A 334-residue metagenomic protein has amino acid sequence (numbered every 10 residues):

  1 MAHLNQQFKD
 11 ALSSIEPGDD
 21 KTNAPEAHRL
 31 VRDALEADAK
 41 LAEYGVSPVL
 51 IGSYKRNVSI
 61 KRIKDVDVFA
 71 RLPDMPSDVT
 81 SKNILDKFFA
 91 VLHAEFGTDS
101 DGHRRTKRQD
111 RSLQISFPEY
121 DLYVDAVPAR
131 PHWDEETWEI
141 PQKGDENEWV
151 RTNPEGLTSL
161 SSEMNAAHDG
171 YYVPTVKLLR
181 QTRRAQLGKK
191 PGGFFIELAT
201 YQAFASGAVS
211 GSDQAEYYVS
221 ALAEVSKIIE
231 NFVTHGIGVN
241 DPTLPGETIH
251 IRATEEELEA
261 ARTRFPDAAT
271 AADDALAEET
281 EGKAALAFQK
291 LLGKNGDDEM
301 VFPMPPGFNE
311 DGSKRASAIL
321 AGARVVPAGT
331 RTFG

Functional and structural regions predicted by a protein language model:
M1, T22-A27, D33-D38, L160-E163 (+6 more regions): Right-hand nucleic-acid polymerase module
M1-Q6, Y120-L178, A275-G296, A318-G334: Extended, alpha-helix-rich binding/interface surfaces that flank or overlap catalytic cores and mediate recognition
M1-V49, K55-I63, S77-N83, T332-G334: N-terminal regions immediately upstream of nucleotidyltransferase
D19, L72-D78, A185, S206-A208: A generic structural motif
R32-L35, A39, D86-E135: Conserved catalytic core of two-metal-ion nucleotidyltransferases
V46, I51, Q114-I115, E119 (+2 more regions): Catalytic residues for metal-mediated phosphoryl-transfer on nucleic acids/nucleotides
N57-H93, G97, V127: Catalytic metal-binding acidic patch
Y171-K294: Conserved nucleotidyltransferase catalytic core and NTase-mimicking acidic/glycine-rich helix/loop elements in nucleic
